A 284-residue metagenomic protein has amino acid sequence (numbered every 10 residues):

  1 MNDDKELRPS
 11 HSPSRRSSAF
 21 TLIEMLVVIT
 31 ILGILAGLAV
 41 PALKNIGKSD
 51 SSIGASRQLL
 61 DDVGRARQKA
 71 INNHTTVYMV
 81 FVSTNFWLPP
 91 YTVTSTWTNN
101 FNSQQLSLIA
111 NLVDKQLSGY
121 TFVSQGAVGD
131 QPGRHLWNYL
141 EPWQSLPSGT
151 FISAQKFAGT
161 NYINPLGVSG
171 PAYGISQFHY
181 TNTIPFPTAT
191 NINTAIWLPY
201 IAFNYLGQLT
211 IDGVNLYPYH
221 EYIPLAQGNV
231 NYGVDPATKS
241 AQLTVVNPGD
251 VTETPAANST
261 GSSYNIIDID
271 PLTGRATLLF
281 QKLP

Functional and structural regions predicted by a protein language model:
D3-L7, S17-F20, L38-G64, Q68 (+2 more regions): N-terminal helix-rich module
H11-I29: Glycine-centered recognition micro-motifs in short, flexible terminal segments and loops
L26-A42: Alpha-helical hydrophobic helix detector
